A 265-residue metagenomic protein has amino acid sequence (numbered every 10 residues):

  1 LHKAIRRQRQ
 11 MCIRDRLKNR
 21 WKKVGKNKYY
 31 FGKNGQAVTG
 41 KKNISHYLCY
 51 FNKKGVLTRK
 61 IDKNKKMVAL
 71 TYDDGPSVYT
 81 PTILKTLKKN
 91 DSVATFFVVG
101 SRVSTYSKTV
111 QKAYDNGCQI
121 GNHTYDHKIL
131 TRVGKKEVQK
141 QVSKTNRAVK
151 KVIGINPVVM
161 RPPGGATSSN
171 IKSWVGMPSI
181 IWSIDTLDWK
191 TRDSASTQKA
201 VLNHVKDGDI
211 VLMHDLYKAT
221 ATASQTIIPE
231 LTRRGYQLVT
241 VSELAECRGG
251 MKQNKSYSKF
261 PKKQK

Functional and structural regions predicted by a protein language model:
L1-H2: Short, exposed "boundary/linker" segments that immediately precede the start of a downstream structural module
R7-Q10, R14-K65: Extracellular adhesion/carbohydrate-binding repeat motifs centered on closely spaced tryptophans
N19-R20, T39-G40, G208, G250-Y257: Glycine-centered loop/turn motifs
K54-V133, E137-K144, A148-K151, I155-N156 (+1 more regions): Active-site beta->alpha N-cap acidic-glycine motif
A69-Y72, A94-V98, Q119-T124, P157-P162 (+3 more regions): Structural recognition of the beta-strand scaffold that forms the well-ordered cores of secreted hydrolase catalytic
N90, V103-S104, A219-K265: C-terminal domain-boundary segment and adjacent tail
K128-I155, G164-D207, T220-T226: Alpha-helical scaffold elements lining the catalytic groove of polysaccharide deacetylases
